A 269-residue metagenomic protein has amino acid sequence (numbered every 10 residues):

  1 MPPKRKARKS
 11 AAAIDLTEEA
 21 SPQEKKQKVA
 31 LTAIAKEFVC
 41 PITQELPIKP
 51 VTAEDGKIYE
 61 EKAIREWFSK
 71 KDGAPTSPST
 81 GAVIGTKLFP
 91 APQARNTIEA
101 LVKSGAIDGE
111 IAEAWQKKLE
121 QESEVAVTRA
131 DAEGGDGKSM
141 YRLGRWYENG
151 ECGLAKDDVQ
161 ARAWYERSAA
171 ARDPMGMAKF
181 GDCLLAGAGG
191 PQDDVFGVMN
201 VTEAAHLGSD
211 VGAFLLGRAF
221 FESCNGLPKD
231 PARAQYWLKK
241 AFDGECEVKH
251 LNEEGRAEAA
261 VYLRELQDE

Functional and structural regions predicted by a protein language model:
P2-G134, K138-R142, A170: Replace "small metal-dependent catalytic modules" with "small catalytic or cofactor-binding modules
E133-D136, G150-E151, A171-P174, A186-A188 (+6 more regions): Short helix-capping/linker turns of helical repeat alpha-solenoids
R142-N149, K179-A186, G217-E222, E265-L266: Hydrophobic face of amphipathic alpha-helices that form TPR/SEL1-like repeat modules and related alpha-solenoid
K229-E247: TPR/TPR-like (Sel1-like) alpha-helical repeat modules
V248-E269: TPR/TPR-like alpha-solenoid helical repeat scaffolds
